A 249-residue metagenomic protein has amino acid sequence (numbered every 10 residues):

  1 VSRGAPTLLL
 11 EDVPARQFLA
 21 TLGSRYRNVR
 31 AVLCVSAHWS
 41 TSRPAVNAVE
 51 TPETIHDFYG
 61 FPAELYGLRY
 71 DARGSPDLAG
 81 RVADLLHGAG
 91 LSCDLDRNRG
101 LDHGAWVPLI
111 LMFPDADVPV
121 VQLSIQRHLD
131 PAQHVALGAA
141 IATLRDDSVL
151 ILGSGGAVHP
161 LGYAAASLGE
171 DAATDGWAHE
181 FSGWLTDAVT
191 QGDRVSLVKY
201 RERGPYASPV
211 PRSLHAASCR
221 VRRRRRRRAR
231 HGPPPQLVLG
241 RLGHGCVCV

Functional and structural regions predicted by a protein language model:
V1, D57-E64, F113-Q122, S196-V198: Short, basic/glycine-rich phosphate-binding loops at helix/coil junctions that contact nucleotide phosphates
V1-A89, C93: A short aromatic-anchored loop/beta-hairpin motif
V1-C34, S40-P44, H103, V118 (+6 more regions): …; additionally, a secondary subgroup of soluble metalloenzymes is captured
D12, D71, S75, A79 (+4 more regions): Generic structural signal for well-ordered, non-membrane alpha-helical segments in soluble metabolic enzymes
S36-H38, N98-R99, V149, S154-A157: Short, well-ordered beta-to-alpha junction loops that form the rim of enzyme active sites and present histidine/acidic
A79-Q133, A140: Internal, conserved structured core segments that host functional sites
D84, G88, P119, L129 (+2 more regions): Surface-exposed, charge/polar-rich loops and edge strands
